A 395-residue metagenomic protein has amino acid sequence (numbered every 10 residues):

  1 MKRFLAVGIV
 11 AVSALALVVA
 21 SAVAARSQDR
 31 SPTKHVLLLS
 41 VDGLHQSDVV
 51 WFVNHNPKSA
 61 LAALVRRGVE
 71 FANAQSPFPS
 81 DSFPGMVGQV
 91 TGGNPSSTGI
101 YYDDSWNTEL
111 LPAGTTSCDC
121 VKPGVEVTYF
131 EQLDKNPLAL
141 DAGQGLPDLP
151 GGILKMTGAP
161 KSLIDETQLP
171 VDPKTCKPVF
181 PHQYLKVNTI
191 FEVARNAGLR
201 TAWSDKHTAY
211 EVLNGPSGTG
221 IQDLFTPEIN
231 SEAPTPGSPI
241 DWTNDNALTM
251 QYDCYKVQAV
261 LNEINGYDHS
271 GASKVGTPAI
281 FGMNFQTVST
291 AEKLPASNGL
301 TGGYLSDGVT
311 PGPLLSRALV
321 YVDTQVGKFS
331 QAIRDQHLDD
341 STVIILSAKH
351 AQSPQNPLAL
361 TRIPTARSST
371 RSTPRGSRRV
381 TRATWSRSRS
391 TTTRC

Functional and structural regions predicted by a protein language model:
G8-V18: Bacterial N-terminal signal peptides
L17-R30: C-terminal region of N-terminal signal peptides and the immediate post-cleavage residues of exported proteins
T33-Q46, A63-V65, Q89, A194 (+3 more regions): Beta-strand elements within well-structured catalytic alpha/beta cores of enzymes that handle phosphate/sulfate esters
V49-G99, R200-A202: Short, structured active-site-proximal loop/turn typified by the sulfatase FGly-forming signature C/S-X-P-X-R
N56, A72, P79-D81, I100-A159 (+3 more regions): Secreted, luminal/periplasmic, and some membrane-associated catalytic domains that remodel anionic oxygen-ester
T91-D104, A202, G218-Y267, Y304-T324 (+1 more regions): Acidic, His- and aromatic-enriched active-site or binding-groove loops in soluble protein domains that engage sugars
L138-P173, P178-P239: Catalytic-site neighborhoods of secreted/periplasmic enzymes that process anionic sulfate/phosphate groups
H207-T208, V212-N230, D268-Y321, L358-L360: Active-site His/acidic residue clusters
